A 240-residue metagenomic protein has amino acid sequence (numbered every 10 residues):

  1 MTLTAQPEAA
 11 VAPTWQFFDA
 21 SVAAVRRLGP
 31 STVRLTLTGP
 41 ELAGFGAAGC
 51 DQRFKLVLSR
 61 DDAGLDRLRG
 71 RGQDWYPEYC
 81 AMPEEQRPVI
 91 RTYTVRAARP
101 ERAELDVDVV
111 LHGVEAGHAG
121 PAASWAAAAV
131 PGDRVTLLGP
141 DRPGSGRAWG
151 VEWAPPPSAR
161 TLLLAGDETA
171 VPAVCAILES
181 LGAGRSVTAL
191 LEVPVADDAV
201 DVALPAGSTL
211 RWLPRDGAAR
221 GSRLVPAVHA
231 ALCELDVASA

Functional and structural regions predicted by a protein language model:
M1-A240: Extended, composition-driven regions rather than compact fold-specific motifs
